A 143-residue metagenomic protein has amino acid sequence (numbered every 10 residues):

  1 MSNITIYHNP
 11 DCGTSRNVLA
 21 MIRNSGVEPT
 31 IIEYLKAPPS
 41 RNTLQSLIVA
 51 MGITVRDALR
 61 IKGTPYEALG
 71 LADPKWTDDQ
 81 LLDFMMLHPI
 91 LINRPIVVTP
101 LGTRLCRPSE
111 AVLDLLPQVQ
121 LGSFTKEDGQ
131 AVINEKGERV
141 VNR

Functional and structural regions predicted by a protein language model:
S2-N3, M86-N93, V98-R143: Non-globular targeting/processing and membrane-anchoring segments
T5-P10, T14-K75: Structural alpha/beta surface segment adjacent to cysteine/selenocysteine redox centers across thiol/disulfide enzymes
Y66, P74-P89: Thioredoxin-like thiol-disulfide oxidoreductase module
